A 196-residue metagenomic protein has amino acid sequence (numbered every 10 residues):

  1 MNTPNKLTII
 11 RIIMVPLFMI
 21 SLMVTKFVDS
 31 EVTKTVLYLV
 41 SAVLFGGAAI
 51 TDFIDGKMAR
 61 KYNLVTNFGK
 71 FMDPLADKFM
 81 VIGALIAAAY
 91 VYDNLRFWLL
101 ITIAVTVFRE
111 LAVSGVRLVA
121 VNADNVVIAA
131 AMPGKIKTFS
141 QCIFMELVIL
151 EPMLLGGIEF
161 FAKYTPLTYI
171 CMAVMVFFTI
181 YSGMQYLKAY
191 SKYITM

Functional and structural regions predicted by a protein language model:
M1-M196: Alpha-helical transmembrane bundles and membrane-interface segments of multipass inner-membrane proteins
